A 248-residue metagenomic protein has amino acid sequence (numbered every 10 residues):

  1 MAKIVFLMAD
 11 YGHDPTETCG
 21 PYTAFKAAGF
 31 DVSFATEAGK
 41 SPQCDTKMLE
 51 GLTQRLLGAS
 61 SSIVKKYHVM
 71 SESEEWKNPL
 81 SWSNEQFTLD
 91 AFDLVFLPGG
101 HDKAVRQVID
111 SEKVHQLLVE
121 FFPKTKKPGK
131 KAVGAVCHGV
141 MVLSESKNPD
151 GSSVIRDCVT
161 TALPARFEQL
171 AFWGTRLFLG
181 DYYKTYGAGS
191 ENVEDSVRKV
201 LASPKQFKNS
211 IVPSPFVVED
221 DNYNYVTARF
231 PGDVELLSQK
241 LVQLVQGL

Functional and structural regions predicted by a protein language model:
M1-G129, V142-L248: Extended, subdomain-level signal for the structured scaffold at the beginning of enzyme domains
V133: Conserved, well-structured core segments that form or line functional sites
H138-V140: Rossmann-fold NAD(P)-binding glycine/threonine-rich loop
